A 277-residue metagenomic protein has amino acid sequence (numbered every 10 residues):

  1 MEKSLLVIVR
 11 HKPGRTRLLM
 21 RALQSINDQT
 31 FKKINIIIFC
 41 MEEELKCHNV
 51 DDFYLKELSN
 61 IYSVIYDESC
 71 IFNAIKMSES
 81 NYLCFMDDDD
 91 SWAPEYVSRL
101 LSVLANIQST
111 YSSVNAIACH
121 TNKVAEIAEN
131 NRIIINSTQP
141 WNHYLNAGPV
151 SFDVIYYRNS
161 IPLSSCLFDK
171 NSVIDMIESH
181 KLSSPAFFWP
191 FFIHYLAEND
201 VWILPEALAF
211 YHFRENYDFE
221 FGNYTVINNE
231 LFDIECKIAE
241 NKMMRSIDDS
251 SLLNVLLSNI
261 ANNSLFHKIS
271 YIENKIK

Functional and structural regions predicted by a protein language model:
M1-S25: N-proximal low-complexity "stem/linker" segments adjacent to membrane-targeting elements
L23-K33: Short, acidic, metal-binding catalytic loop of nucleotide-sugar glycosyltransferases
L23-Q24, S80, A93-A105: Short alpha-helix within the catalytic core of nucleotide-sugar-dependent glycosyltransferases
K33-E43: Short beta-strand/loop segment that forms part of the nucleotide-sugar
E57-F72, R99-V173, G222-N223, E240: Flexible acidic/His/Gly-enriched loops in nucleotide-sugar-dependent glycosyltransferase catalytic domains
L83: Short aromatic/hydrophobic "clamp" motif used to bind/position activated sugar donors
D87-S91: The conserved acidic donor/metal-binding loop of glycosyltransferases
P140-L231: Conserved nucleotide-sugar donor-binding catalytic segment
